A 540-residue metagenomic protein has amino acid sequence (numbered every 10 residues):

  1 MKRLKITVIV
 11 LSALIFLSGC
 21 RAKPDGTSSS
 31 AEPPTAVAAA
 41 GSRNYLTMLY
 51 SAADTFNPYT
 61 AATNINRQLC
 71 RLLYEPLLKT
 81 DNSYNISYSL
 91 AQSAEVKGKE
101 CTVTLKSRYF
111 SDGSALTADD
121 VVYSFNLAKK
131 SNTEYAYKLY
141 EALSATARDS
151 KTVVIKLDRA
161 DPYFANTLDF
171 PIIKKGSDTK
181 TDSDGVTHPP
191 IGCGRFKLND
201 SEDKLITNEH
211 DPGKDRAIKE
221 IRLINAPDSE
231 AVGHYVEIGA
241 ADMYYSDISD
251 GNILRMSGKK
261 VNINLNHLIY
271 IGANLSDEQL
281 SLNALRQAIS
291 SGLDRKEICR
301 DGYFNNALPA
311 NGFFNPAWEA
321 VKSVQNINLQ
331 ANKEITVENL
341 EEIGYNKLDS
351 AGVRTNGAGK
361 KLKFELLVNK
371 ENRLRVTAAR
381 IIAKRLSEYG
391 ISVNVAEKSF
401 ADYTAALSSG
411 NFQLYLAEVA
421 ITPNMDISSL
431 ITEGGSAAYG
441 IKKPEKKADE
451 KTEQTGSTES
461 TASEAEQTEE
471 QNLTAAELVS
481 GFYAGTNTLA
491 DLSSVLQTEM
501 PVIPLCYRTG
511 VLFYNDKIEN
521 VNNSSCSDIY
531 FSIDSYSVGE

Functional and structural regions predicted by a protein language model:
L17-G19: C-terminal motif of bacterial Sec signal peptides marking the signal peptidase cleavage site
M48-V96, N126: N-terminal lobe/hinge region of extracytoplasmic solute-binding protein
L90-N132, Q279: Aromatic- and charge-enriched surface segment that lines or borders ligand/interaction sites
E95-V96, Y137-T179, K197: Surface-exposed binding/hinge segments that line and control ligand-binding clefts or catalytic entry sites
N166-E220, E230, K333, E338: Gly/Pro-rich hinge or "lid" segments in bacterial periplasmic/extracellular proteins
T207-I253, S392: Ligand-site clamp/hinge motif
L282-A383: Append "and occasionally in soluble cytosolic enzymes with long acidic Gly/Pro-rich linkers
G292-V324, L374-A383, L407-E540: Detector for C-terminal structural segments
